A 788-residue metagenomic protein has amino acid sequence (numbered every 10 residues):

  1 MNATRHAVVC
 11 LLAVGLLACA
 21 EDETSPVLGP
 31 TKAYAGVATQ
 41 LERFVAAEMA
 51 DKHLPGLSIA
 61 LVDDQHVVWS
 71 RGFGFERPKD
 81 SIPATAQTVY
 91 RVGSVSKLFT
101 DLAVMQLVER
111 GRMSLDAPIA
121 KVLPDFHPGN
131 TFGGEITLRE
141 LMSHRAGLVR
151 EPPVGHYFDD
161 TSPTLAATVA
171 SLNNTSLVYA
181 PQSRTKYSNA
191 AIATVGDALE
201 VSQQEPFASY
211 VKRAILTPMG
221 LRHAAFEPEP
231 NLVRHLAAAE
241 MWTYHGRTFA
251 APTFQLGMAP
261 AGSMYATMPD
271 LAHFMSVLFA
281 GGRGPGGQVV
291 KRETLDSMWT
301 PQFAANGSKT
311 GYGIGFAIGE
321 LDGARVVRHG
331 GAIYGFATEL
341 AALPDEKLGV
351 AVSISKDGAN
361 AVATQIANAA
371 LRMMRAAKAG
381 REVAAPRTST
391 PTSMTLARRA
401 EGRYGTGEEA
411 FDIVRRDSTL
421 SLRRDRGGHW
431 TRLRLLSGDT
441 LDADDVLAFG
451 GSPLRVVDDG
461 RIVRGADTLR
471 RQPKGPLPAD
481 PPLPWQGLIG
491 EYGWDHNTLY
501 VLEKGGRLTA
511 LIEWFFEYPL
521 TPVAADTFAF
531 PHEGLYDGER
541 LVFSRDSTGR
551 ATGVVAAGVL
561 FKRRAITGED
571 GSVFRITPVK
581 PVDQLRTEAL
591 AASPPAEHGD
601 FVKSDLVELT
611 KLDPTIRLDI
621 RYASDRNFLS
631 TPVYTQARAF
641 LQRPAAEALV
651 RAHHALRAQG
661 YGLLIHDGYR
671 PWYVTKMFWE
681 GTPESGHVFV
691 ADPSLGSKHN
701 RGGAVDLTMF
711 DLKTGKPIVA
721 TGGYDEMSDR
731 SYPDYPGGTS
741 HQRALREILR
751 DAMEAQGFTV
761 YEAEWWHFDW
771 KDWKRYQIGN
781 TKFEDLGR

Functional and structural regions predicted by a protein language model:
A7-A18: Bacterial N-terminal signal peptides
C19-S70, E200-E205, S209-R213, T217 (+4 more regions): Catalytic loop of the DD-peptidase/beta-lactamase superfamily, centered on the K-T-G motif and neighboring
V27-A35, V89-R91, D125-G129, V154-D159 (+8 more regions): Second-shell loop/turn segments in exported
G56-I59, T131, F226, P285-G287 (+2 more regions): Surface-exposed patches in mature extracellular/periplasmic domains of secreted proteins
V62-D64, P118-F126, G662-G681: Acidic helix-start/capping segments at beta-turn-to-alpha-helix junctions
V67-S70, D125-E135, A146-P153, A208 (+6 more regions): Secretory-pathway/luminal and periplasmic proteins that interact with or process carbohydrate-rich
F75-N189, G196, Q203-S209, R213 (+2 more regions): Active-site-proximal loop and beta-strand segments within enzyme catalytic domains
S572-H666, G681-A763, D772-R788: Extracytoplasmic cell-surface/polysaccharide-interacting catalytic and binding patches
